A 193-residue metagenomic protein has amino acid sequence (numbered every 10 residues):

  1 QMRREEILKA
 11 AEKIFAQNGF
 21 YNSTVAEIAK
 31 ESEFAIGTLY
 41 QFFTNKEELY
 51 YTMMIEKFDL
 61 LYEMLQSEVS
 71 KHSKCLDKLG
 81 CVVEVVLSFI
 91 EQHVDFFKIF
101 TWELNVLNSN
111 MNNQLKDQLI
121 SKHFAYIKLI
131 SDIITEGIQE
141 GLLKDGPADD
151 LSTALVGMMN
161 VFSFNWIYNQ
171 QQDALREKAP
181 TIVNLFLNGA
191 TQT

Functional and structural regions predicted by a protein language model:
Q1-M2, T193: N-terminal intrinsically disordered/low-complexity leader segments
R3-E12, I28, M53-K57, L61 (+2 more regions): Generic hydrophobic, amphipathic alpha-helix propensity
E6, A10, I14-E48, T52: Helix-turn-helix
T52, E56, Q66-D95, L151-L155: Hydrophobic alpha-helical connector segments
D59-Y62, Q66, M111-E140, D149-T153: Amphipathic alpha-helical packing segments from all-alpha helical-bundle domains
V85-F89, K128-E140, T153, G157-T193: C-terminal peripheral helix-coil segments that are non-catalytic and often amphipathic
E91-N113: Amphipathic alpha-helical segments used for helix-helix packing
K98-F100, D145-G146, L175: Short, hydrophobic secondary-structure boundary micro-motifs
